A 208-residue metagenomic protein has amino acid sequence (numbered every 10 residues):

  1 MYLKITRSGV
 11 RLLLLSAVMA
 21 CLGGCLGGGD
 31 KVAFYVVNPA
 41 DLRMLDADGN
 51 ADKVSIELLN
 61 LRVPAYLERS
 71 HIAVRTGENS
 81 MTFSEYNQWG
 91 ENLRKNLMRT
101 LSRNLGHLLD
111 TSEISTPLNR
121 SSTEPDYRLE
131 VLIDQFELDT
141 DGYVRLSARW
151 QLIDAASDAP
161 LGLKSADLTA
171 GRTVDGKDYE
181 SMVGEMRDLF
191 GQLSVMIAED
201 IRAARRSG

Functional and structural regions predicted by a protein language model:
Y2-L14: Bacterial N-terminal signal peptides that target proteins for export
C21-G24: C-terminal motif of bacterial Sec signal peptides marking the signal peptidase cleavage site
L26-L45, G49-D52, L108-A159, G176: Surface-exposed short loop/turn segments
K53-T123: N-terminal segment of the mature soluble domain
S80-G90, S157-V195: Short secondary-structure boundary motifs at beta->alpha junctions and helix caps
R94, M98, S102, R187-F190 (+2 more regions): Extracytoplasmic/secreted envelope proteins and their assembly/folding machinery, especially bacterial periplasmic
R202-G208: Short, highly charged C-terminal tails/helix-capping segments
